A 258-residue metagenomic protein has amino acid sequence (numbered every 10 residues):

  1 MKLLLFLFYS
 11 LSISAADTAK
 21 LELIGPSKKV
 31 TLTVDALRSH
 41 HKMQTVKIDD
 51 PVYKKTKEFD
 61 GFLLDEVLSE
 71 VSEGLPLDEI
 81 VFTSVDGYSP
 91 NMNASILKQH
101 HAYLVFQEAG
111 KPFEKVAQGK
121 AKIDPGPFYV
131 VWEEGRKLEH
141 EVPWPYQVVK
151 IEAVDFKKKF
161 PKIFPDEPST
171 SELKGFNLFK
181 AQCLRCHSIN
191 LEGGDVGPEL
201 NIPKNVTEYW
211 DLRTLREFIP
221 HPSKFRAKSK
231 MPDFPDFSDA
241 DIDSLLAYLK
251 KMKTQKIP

Functional and structural regions predicted by a protein language model:
S10-S12: N-terminal signal peptide c-region/cleavage motif recognized by signal peptidases
D17-D155, K159: Structured, non-membrane catalytic/scaffold regions adjacent to prosthetic-group chemistry
I48-K55, P165, I202-N205: Second-shell loop/turn segments in exported
Y53-G61, E73, P168, E172 (+6 more regions): Solvent-exposed, acidic/flexible segments
D155-N177: Electrostatic cytochrome c docking/interface patches
G175-N190, L215, M231, L245-L249: The canonical Cys-X-X-Cys-His
S188-P220: Gly/Gly-Pro-rich "capping" loops immediately C-terminal to redox-active cysteine motifs in periplasmic/lumenal
P198-P203, P220-M252, I257-P258: Axial heme c-ligation environment in periplasmic c-type cytochrome domains
